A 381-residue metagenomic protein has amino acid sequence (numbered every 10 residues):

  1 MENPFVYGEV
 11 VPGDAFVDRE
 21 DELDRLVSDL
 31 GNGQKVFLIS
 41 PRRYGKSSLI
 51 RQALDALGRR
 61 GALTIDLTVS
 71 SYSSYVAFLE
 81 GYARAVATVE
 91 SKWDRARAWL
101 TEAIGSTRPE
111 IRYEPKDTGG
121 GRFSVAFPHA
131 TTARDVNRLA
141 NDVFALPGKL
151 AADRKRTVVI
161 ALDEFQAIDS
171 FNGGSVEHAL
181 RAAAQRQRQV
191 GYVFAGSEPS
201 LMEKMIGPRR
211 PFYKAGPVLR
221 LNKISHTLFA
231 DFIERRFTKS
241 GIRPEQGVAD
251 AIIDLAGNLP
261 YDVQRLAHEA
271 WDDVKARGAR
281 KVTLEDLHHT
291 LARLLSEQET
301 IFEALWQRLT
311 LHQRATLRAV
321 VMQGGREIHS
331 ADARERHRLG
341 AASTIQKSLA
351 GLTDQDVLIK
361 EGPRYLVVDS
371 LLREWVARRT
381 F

Functional and structural regions predicted by a protein language model:
M1-V36, P41, I359: A short, basic N-terminal segment
E2-N3, A152, G247, A292 (+2 more regions): C-terminal leucine-rich, beta-strand-based interaction scaffolds used for sensing/assembly
P41-L67: P-loop NTPase Walker A phosphate-binding motif
G58-K149: Conserved phosphate-binding/catalytic loops and adjacent sensor/switch elements of nucleotide-binding enzymes, spanning
A126-E198, G207: Conserved Walker B catalytic segment
P199-G216: Short regulatory helix/loop adjacent to the ATP-binding pocket of P-loop NTPases
P217-L228: Conserved AAA+ ATPase "SRH/arginine-finger" region at the nucleotide-binding site
A230-T300: Amphipathic alpha-helical "lid/sensor" segments that cap RecA-like P-loop NTPase cores
